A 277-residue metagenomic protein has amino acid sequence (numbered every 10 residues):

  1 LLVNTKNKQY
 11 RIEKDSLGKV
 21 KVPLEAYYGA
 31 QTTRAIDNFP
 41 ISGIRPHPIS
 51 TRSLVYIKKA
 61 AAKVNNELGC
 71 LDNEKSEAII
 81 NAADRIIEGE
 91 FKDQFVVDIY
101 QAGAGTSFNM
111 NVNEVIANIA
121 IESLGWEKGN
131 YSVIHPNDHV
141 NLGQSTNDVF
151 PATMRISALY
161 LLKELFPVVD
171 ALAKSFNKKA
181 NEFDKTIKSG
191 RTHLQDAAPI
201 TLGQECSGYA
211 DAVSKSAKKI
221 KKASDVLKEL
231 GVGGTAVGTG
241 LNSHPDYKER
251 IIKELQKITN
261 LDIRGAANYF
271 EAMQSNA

Functional and structural regions predicted by a protein language model:
L1-A277: Conserved, well-structured ligand/cofactor-binding cores
